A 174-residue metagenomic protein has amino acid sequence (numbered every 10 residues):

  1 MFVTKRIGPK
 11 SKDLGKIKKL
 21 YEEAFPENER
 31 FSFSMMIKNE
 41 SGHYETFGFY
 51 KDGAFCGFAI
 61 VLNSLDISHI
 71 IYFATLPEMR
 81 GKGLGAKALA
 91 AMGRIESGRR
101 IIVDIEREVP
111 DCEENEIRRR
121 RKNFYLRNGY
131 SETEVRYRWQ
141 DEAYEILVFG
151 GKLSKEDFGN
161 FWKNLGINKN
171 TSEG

Functional and structural regions predicted by a protein language model:
M1-F31, Y144, E156-N164, T171-G174: Short amphipathic alpha-helix that is part of the acyltransferase structural core
E22-K51: Active-site rim helix/loop that mediates acceptor-substrate recognition in acyltransferases
G48, A54-N63, I67-A74: Conserved beta-strand in the GNAT
D66, W139-A143: Short acidic/glycine-enriched loop/turn segments that link adjacent beta-strands
T75, G81-I95, R118: Conserved acetyl-CoA-binding loop-helix of GNAT-fold acetyltransferases
E96-I117: Conserved GNAT acetyl-CoA-binding A-motif
N123-T133: Conserved acetyl-CoA-binding loop of GNAT-fold acetyltransferases
